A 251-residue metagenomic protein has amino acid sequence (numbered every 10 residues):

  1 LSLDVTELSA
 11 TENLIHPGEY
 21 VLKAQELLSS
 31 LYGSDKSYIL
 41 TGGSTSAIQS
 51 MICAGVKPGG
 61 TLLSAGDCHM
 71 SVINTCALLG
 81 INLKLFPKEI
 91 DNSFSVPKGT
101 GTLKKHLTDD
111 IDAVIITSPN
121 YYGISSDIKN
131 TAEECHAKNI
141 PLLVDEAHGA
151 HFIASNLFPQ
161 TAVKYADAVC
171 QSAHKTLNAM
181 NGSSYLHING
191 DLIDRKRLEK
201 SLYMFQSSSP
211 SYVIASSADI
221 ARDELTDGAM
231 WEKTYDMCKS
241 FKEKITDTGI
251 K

Functional and structural regions predicted by a protein language model:
L1: N-terminal glycine-rich, Lys/His-bearing helix-loop that initiates the first secondary-structure elements of many
D4-G43, D67: Conserved N-terminal alpha-helix of the aminotransferase class I/II PLP-enzyme fold
H16, L31-S34, S44-K251: Conserved PLP-enzyme active-site core in the AAT-like
